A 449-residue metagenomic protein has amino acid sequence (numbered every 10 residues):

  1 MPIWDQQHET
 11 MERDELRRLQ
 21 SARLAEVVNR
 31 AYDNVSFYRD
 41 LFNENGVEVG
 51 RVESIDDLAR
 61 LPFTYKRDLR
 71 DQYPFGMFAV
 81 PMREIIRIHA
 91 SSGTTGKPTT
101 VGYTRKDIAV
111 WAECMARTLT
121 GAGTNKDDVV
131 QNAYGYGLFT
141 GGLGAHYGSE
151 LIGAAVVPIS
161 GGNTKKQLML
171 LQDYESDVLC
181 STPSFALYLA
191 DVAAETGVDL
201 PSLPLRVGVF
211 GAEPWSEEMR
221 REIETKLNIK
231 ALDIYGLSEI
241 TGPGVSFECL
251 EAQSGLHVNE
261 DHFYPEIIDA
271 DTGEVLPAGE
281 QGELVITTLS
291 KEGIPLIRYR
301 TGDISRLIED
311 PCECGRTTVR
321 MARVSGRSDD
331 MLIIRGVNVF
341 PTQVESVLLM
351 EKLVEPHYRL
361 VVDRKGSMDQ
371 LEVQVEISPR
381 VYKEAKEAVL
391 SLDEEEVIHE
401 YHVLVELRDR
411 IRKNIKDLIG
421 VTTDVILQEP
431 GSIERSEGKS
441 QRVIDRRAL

Functional and structural regions predicted by a protein language model:
M1-A90, T95-E113, R117-G121, S367-Q374 (+3 more regions): Nucleotide 5′-phosphate-binding alpha/beta core
M1-T10, D14, T64-L232, I240 (+4 more regions): Active-site phosphate/ATP/adenylate-binding loop shared across adenylate-forming ligases
V156, A231, P265, Y358 (+1 more regions): Generic structural signal for residues in well-ordered beta-strands
L179, S290-I419, G438: AMP-binding/adenylate-forming catalytic core of the ANL superfamily
L203, N259-H262, R327: Short, solvent-exposed loop/turn segments at the edges of secondary structure
A212, G236, G336: Active-site glycine-centered loops adjacent to acidic/histidine catalytic or metal-binding residues that shape
W215-P311: Conserved AMP-binding/adenylate-forming
L232-S238, L360-V362, L427: Beta-strand->loop->alpha-helix junctions that form or flank phosphate-binding loops in nucleotide-handling enzymes
